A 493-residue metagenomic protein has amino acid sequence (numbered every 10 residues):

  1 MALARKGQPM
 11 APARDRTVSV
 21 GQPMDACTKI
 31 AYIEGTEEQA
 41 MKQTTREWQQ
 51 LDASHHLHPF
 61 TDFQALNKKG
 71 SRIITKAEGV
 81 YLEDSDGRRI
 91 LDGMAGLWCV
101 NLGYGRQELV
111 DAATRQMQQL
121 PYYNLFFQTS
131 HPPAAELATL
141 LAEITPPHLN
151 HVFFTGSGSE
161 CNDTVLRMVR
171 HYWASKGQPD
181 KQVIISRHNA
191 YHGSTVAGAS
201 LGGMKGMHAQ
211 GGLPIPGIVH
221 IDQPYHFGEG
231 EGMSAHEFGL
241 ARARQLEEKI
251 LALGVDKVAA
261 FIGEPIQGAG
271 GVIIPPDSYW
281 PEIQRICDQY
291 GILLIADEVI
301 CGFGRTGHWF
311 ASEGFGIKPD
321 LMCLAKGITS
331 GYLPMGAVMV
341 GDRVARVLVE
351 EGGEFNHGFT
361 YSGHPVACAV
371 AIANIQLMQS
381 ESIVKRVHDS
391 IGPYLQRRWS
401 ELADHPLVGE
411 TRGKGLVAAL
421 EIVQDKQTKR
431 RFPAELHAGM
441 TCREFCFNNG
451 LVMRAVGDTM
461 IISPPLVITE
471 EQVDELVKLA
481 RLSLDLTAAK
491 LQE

Functional and structural regions predicted by a protein language model:
P9, P23, Q39: Cationic, low-complexity basic patches in intrinsically disordered or flexible, solvent-exposed regions
T28-Y32, E37: Short, positively charged and aromatic/hydrophobic N-terminal segments
M41-E493: Conserved N-terminal phosphate-binding loop of PLP-dependent enzymes in the Aspartate aminotransferase
